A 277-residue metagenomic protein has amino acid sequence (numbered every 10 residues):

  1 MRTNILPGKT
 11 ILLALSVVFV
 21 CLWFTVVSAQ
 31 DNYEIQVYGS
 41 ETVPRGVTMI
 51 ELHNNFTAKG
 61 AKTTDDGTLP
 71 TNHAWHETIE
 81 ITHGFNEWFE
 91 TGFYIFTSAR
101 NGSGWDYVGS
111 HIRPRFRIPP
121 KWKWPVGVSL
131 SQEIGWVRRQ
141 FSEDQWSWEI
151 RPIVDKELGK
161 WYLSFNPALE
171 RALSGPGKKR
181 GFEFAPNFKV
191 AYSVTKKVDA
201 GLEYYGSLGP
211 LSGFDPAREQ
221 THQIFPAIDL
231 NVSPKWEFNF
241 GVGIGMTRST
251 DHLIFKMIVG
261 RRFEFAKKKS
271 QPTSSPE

Functional and structural regions predicted by a protein language model:
M1-R2, F96: Charged interaction patches that mediate protein-protein contacts
R2-L15: Bacterial N-terminal signal peptides that target proteins for export
N4-L6, F19, A29, Q36: Generic hydrophobic-segment detector
P7-G8, L22, N32, H76: Low-complexity intrinsically disordered segments
L13-W23: Bacterial N-terminal signal peptides
F24-S28: Membrane-interface motif at the C-terminal end of an N-terminal transmembrane signal
A29-E277: Transmembrane beta-barrel domains of Gram-negative outer membranes and organellar outer membranes
